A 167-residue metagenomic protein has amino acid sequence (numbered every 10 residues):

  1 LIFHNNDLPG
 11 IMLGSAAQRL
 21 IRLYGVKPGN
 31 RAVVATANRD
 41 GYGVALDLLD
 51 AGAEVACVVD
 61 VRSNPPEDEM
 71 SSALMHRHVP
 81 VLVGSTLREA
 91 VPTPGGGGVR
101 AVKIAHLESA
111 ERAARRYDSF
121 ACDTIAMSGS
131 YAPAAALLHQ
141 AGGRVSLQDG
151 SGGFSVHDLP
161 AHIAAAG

Functional and structural regions predicted by a protein language model:
L1-G167: Residues forming the flavin
